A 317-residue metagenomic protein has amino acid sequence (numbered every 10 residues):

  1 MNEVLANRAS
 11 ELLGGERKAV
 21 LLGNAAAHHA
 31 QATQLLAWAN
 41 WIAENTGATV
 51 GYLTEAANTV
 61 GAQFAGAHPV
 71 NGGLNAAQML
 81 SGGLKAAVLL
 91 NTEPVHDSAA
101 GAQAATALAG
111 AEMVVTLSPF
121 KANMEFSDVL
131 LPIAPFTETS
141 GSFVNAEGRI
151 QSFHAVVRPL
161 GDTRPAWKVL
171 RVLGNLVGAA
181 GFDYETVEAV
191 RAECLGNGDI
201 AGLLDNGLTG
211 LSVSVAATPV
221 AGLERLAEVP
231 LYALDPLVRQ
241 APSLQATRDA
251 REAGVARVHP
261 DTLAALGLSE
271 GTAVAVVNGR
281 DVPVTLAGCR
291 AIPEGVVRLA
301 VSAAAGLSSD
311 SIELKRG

Functional and structural regions predicted by a protein language model:
M1-E3, A57-V60, T137-S140, R158: A short acidic, often aromatic-flanked loop/helix-cap motif at beta-alpha or helix-coil junctions that lines enzyme
M1-R17: Short N-terminal or domain-adjacent regulatory/targeting segments
E3, E11, A37, W41 (+1 more regions): Alpha-helical scaffold segments in soluble metabolic enzymes
A6, H29-L36, T163-W167: Electropositive phosphate-/nucleotide-binding environments in soluble metabolic enzymes
N7, N45-A48, L176-A179: A structural signal for alpha-helix termini and helix-coil/disorder junctions
E16-G82, E228: A glycine-rich, hydrophobic/aromatic-adjacent loop/helix-cap motif
L21, A65-D162, K168-R171, N175-A180 (+1 more regions): A cross-kingdom feature strongest in bacterial/archaeal respiratory oxidoreductases
T49-L53, G181-E188: Flexible, glycine/charged-enriched surface loops at secondary-structure junctions
